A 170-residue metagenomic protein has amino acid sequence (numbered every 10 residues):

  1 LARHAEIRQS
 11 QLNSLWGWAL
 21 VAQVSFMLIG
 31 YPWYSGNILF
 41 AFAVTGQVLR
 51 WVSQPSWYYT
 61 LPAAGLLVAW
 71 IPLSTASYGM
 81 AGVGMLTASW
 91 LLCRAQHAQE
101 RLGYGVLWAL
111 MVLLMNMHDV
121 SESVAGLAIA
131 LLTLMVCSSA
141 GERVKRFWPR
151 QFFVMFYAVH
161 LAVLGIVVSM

Functional and structural regions predicted by a protein language model:
L1-M170: Alpha-helical transmembrane segments and their immediate juxtamembrane cytosolic regions
